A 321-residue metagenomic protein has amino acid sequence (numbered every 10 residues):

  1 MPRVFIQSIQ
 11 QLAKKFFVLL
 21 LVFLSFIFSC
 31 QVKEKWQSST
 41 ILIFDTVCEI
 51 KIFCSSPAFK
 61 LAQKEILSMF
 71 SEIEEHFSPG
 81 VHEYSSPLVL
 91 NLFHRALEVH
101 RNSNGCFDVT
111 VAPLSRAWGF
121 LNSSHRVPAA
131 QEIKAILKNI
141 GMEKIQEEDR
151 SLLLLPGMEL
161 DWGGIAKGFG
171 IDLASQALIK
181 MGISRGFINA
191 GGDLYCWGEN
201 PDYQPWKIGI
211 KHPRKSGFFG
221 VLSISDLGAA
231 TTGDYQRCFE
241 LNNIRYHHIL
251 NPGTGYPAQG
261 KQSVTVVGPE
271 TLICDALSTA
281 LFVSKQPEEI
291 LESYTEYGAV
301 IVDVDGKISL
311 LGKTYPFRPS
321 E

Functional and structural regions predicted by a protein language model:
P2-E321: Mature catalytic core of soluble alpha/beta enzymes
